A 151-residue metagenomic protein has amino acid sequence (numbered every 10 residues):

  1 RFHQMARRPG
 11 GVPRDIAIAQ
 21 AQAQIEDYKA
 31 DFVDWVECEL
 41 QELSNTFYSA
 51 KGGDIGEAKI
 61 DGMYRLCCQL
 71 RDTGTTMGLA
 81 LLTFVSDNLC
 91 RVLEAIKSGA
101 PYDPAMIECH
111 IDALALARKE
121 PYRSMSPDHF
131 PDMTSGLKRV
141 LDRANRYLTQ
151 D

Functional and structural regions predicted by a protein language model:
R1-P9, I111-T149: Structural secondary-structure packing elements that flank or coincide with functional cores
R1-Q24, A95: Extended alpha-helical signaling linkers and dimerization cores that couple sensory/input modules to output catalytic
R14-D61: Long, amphipathic alpha-helical coiled-coil segments characteristic of histidine-phosphotransfer scaffolds
A30, D34-E37, Q41, D61-Y64 (+6 more regions): Generic structural signal for well-ordered, non-transmembrane alpha-helical segments in soluble/cytosolic regions
F32, G52-K59, L81-L82, G99-D103 (+1 more regions): Residue-level recognition of alpha-helical structural elements
L43-D54, G74-M77, L93-I96, R118-P121: Secondary-structure edge/capping motif, primarily at the C-terminal ends of alpha-helices and the immediately following
A58-A95: Extended, amphipathic alpha-helices with heptad-repeat/coiled-coil or helix-bundle character that serve as
E94-E108: Histidine phosphotransfer helical core of two-component systems
